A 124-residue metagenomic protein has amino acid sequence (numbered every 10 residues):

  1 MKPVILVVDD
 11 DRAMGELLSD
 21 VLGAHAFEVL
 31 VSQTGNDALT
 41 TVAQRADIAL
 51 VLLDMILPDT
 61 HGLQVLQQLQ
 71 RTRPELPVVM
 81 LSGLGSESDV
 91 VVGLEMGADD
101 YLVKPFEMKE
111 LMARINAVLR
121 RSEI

Functional and structural regions predicted by a protein language model:
G15, P58, S86, K104: The feature encodes the CheY-like receiver
E16-A24: Charged docking surfaces used in two-component/phosphorelay signaling
A26-T34, T41: Short hydrophobic/Thr-rich beta-strand motif most characteristic of the beta2 strand and flanking loop of CheY-like
Q33-T34, H61-Q64, S82: Acidic catalytic/metal-coordinating carboxylates
T40, L63-P74: Short amphipathic alpha-helix used as the core "switch/output" element in two-component signaling
A46-L52, L57: Active-site beta3 strand of CheY-like receiver
S86-S88, F106-N116: C-terminal output helix
